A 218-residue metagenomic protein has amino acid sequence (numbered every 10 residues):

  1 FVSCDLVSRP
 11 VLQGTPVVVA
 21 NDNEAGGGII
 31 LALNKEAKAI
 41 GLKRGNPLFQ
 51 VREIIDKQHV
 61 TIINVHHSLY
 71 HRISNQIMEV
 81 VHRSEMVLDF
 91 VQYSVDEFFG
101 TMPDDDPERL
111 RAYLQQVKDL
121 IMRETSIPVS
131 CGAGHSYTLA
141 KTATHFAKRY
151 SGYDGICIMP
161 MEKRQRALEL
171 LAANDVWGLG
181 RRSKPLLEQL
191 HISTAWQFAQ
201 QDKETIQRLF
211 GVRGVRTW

Functional and structural regions predicted by a protein language model:
F1-V95, F99: Residues that scaffold, gate, or flank divalent-cation-dependent active/transport sites
D5-V7, I30-A32, L139-A147, F210-G211: Short acidic, glycine/serine/threonine-rich loops at helix termini
V17-V18, P47-E53, Q76-E79, Y113 (+3 more regions): Intrinsically disordered, low-complexity, Ser/Thr/Glu/Asp/Lys/Arg-enriched terminal regions and linkers of eukaryotic
I63, L69-S74, W196-W218: Alpha-helical interaction/regulatory segments in DNA maintenance proteins
G100-D105: Short beta-strand-to-loop capping motifs
R109-N174: Long, highly charged, low-complexity intrinsically disordered interaction regions that mediate electrostatic DNA/RNA
E188: Polar interaction faces of repeat-based domains
